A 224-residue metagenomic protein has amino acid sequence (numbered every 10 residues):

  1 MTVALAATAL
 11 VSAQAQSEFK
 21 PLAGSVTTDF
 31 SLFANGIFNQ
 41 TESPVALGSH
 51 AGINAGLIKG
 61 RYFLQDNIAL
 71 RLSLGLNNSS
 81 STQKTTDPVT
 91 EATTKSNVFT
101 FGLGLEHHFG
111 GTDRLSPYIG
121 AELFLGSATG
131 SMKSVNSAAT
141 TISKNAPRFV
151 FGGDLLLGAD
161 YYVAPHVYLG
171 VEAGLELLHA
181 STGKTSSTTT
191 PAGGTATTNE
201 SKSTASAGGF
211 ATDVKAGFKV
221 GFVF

Functional and structural regions predicted by a protein language model:
Q14-S79, Q83-K84, G130, G208-F224: Short glycine/proline- and aromatic-enriched beta-strand/turn motifs that initiate or cap beta-hairpins
G24-F30, L70-L72, F99-F101, P117-L123 (+4 more regions): Transmembrane beta-strands of outer-membrane beta-barrel proteins
F38-L47, A51, S81-T94, A128-T141 (+1 more regions): Outer-membrane beta-barrel translocator domains and adjoining extracellular loop/strand segments of Gram-negative
S49-I53, T93-T100, G111, N145-G152 (+1 more regions): Short sequence motifs at beta-strands and strand-loop junctions characteristic of Gram-negative outer-membrane
K59, G104-E106, D154-G158, K219: Outer-membrane beta-barrel architecture
Y62, H107-F109, A159-Y161, L177 (+1 more regions): Residue-level signature of outer-membrane beta-barrel architecture
Q65-N67, G110-R114, Y162-A164: Outer-membrane beta-barrel channels and translocator barrels
V163-F224: Predominantly the C-terminal beta-signal and adjacent terminal strand-loop region of outer-membrane beta-barrel
